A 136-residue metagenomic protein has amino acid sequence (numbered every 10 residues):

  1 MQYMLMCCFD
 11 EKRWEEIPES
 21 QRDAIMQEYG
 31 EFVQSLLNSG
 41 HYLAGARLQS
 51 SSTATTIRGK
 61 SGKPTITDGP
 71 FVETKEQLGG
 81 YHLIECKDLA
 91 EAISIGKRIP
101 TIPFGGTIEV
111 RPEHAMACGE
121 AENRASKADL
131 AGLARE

Functional and structural regions predicted by a protein language model:
M1-E136: Conserved, structured core segments of small domains
